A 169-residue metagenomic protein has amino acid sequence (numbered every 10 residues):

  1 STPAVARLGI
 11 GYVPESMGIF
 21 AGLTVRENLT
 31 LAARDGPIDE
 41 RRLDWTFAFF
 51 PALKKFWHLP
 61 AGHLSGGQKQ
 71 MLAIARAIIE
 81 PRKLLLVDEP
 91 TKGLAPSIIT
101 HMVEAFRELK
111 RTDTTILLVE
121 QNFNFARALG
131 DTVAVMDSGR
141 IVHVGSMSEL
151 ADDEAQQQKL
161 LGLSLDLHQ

Functional and structural regions predicted by a protein language model:
S1-M17, D39, L43, K55-H58 (+1 more regions): ABC ATPase NBD coupling module
T2-A4, L23-R41, F49-K54, G145 (+1 more regions): ABC-type ATPase nucleotide-binding domains, specifically the catalytic core motifs of the NBD
P60-L64: Conserved ABC ATPase signature
I79-K83: A short, proline-enriched helix->beta-strand linker immediately N-terminal to the Walker B motif in ABC-type P-loop
L85-E89: Catalytic Walker B motif of ABC-type/P-loop ATPase nucleotide-binding domains
A126-A128: A short, surface-exposed alpha-helical micro-motif characterized by mixed small hydrophobic and charged/polar residues
T132, V144: Short, glycine/charged-rich "phosphate-handling" switch motifs in NTP-dependent and phosphotransfer domains
